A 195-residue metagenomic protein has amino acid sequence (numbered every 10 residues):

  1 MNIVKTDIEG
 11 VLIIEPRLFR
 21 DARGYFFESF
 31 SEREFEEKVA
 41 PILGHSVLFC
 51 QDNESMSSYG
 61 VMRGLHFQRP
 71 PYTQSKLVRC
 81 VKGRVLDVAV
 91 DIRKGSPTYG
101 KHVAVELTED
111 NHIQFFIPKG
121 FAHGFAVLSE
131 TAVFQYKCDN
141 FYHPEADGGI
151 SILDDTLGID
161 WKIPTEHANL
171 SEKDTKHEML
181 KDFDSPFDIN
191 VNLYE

Functional and structural regions predicted by a protein language model:
M1-D110, T131, C138-E195: Non-catalytic, conserved peripheral segments adjacent to functional cores
L107-T131: Conserved metal-binding segment of the jelly-roll/cupin
